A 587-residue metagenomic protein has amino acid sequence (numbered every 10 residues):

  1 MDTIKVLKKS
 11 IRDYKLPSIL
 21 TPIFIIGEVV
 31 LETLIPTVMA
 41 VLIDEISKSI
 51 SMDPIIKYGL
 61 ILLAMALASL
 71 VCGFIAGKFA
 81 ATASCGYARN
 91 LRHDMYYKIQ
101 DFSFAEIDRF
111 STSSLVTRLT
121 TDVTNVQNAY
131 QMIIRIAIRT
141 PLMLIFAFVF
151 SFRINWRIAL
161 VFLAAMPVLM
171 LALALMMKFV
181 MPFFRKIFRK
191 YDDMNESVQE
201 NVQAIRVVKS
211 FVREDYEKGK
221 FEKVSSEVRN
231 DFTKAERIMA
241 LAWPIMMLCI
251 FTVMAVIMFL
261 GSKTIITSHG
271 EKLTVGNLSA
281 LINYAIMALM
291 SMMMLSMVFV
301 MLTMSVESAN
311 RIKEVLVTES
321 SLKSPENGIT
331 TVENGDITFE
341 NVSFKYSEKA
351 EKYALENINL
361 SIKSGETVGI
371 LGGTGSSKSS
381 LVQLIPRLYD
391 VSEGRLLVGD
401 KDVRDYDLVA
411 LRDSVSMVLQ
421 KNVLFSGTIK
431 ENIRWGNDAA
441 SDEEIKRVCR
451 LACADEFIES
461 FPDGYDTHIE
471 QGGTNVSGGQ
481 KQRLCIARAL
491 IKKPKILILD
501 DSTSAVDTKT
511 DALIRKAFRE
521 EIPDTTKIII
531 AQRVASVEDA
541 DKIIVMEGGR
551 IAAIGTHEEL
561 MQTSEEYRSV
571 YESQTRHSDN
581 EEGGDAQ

Functional and structural regions predicted by a protein language model:
M1-E32, M39, S47-I61, A76-A80 (+11 more regions): Membrane-integrated ABC transporters
D13, P17-V30, V71, Q131-I187 (+1 more regions): Transmembrane helices of ABC transporter permease
D13-K15, D101-A105, T121-I134, I138 (+6 more regions): An intracellular "coupling" helix at the cytosolic face of ABC transporter transmembrane type-1 domains
I23-F24, L31-S47, M65-T112, V116 (+10 more regions): Juxtamembrane helix-loop junctions of ABC transporter transmembrane domains
I50-P54, L60, F150-A164, K234-R311 (+1 more regions): Helix-loop-helix
S320-V332: Pre-NBD coupling/linker segments of ABC/ABC-like ATPases
T331-Q587: ABC-type nucleotide-binding domain
